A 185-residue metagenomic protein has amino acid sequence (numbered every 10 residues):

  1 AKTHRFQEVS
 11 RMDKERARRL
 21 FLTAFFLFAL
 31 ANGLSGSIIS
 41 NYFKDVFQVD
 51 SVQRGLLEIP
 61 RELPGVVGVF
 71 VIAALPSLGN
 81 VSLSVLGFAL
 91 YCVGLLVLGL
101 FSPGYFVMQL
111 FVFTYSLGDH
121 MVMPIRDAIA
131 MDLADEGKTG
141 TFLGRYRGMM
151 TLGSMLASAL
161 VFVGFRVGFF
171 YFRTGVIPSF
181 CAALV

Functional and structural regions predicted by a protein language model:
D13-G65: Helix-loop boundary and gating motifs at the non-cytosolic
F26, G94, F106-V122: Hydrophobic core of transmembrane alpha-helices in multi-pass small-molecule transporters, especially MFS/SLC-type
D45-V46, V69-S77, L156-S179: Transmembrane alpha-helix termini and helix-breaking/packing motifs in multi-pass membrane transporters
Q53, K138-R145: Cytoplasmic loop-to-transmembrane helix junctions
P76-F88: Cytoplasmic membrane-interface "Motif A"-like loop-to-helix N-cap segments of 12-TM Major Facilitator Superfamily
A89-P103: C-terminal ends and interior cores of transmembrane alpha-helices in multi-pass membrane transporters/permeases
M121-A134: Intracellular juxtamembrane helix-capping segments at the cytosolic ends of symmetry-related transmembrane helices
G144-F162: Glycine-rich segments within core transmembrane alpha-helices of 12-TM secondary carriers
